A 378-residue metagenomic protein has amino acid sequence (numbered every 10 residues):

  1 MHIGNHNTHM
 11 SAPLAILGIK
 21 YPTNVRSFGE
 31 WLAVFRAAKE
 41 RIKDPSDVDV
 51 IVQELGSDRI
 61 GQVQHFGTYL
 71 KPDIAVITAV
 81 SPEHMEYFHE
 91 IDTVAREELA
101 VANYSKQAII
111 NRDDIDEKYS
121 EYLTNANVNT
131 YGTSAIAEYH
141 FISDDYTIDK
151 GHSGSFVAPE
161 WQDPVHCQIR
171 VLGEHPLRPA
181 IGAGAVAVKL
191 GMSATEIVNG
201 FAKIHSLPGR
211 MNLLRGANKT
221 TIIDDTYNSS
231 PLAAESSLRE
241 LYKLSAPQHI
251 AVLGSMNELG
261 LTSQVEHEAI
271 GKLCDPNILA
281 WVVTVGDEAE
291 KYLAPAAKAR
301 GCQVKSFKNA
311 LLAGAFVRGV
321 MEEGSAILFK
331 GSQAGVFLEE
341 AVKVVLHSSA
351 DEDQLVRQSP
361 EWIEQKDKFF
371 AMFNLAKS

Functional and structural regions predicted by a protein language model:
M1-H2, V50-E54, A108-I109, I222-D224 (+2 more regions): Short catalytic-loop micro-motif centered on adjacent basic/acidic residues
M1-R96, G173, E196: ATP-dependent carboxylate-amine ligase catalytic core
N5-N7, A79-P82, T133-I136, S306-A313 (+1 more regions): Short, acidic/turn-prone active-site loops that include or flank metal/cofactor- and phosphate-binding residues
H9-S11, D58-V63, L177-A180, P231-E235 (+1 more regions): Short glycine/serine/threonine-rich phosphate/pyrophosphate-binding segments that cradle anionic phosphate groups
M10-A12, H84-H89, I136-D144, G314-R318 (+1 more regions): Short, charged, surface-exposed secondary-structure boundary motifs
D47, R59, G67-T68, P72-T221 (+4 more regions): Acidic, Mg2+-coordinating active-site environments of NTP-dependent enzymes
G56-S57, S81, D113, Y227 (+1 more regions): Short glycine-/small-residue-rich Rossmann-like dinucleotide-binding loops
T124-N125, A185-S378: ATP-dependent carboxylate-amine ligase
